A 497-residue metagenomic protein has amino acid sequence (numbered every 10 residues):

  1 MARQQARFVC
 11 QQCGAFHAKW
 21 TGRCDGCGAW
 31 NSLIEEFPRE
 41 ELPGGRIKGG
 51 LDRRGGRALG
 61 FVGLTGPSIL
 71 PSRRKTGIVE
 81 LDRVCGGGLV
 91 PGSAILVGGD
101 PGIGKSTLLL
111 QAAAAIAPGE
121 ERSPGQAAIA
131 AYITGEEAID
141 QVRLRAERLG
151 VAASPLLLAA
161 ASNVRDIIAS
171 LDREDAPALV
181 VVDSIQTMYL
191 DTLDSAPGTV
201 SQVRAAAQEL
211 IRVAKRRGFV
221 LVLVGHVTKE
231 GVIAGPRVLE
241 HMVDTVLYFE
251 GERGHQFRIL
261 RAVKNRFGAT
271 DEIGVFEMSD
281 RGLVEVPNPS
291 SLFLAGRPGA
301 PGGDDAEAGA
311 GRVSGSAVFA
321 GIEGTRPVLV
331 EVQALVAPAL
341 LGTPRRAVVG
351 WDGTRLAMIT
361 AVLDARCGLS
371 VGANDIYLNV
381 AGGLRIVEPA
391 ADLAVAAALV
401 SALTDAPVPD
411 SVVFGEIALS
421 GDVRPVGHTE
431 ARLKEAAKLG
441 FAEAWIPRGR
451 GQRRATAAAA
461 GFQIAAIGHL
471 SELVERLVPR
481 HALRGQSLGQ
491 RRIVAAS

Functional and structural regions predicted by a protein language model:
A2-Q12, F16-R83, V90-G98, G102-A114 (+4 more regions): Peripheral, non-AAA+ core regions of ATP-driven protein-machinery
A117-P118: Gly/Ala-rich phosphate-binding loop of Rossmann-like dinucleotide-binding domains, activating on the conserved
A130-T134: Conserved RecA-like ASCE P-loop NTPase motor core of nucleic-acid helicases/translocases
G135-Q141: Conserved Walker A/P-loop ATP-binding site and its immediately adjacent core in helicase/helicase-like ATPase domains
